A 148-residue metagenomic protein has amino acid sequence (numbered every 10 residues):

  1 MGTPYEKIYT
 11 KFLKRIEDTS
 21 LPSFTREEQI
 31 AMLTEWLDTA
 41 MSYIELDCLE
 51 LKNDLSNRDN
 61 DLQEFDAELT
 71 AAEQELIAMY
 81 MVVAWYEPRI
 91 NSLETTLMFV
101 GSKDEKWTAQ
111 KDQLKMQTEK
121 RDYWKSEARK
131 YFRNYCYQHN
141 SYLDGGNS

Functional and structural regions predicted by a protein language model:
M1-L69, K130-S148: Conserved short "hinge" loops at termini or chain/domain junctions
L49, N53, Y86-F99: Short, solvent-exposed secondary-structure capping/transition elements
D59, Q63, E94-L97, G101: N-proximal short alpha-helices
A71-I90: Elongated alpha-helical scaffolds
G101-A109: Short secondary-structure subsegments characteristic of cysteine-rich extracellular domains
A109-L143: Polybasic, proline/glycine-rich intrinsically disordered low-complexity segments
